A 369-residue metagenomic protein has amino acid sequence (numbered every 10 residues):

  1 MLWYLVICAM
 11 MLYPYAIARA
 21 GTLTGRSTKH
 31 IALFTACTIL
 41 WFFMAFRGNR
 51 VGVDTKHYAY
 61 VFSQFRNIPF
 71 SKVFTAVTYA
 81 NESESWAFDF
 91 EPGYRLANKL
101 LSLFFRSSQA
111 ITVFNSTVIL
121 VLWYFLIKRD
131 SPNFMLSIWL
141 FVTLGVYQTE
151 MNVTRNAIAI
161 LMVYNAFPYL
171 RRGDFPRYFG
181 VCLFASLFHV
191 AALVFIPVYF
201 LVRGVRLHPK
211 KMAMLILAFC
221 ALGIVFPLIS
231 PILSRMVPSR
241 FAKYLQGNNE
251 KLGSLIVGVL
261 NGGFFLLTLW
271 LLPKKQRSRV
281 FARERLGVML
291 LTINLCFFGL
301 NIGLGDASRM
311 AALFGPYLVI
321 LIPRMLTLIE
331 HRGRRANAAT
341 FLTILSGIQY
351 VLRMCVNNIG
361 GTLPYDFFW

Functional and structural regions predicted by a protein language model:
S27, Y124-L144: Transmembrane-helix signature of polytopic, membrane-embedded enzymes that assemble or transfer cell-envelope glycans
K56, Y60-Q64, T75-R106: Short hydrophobic/aromatic helix or loop-helix immediately within or flanking a transmembrane segment in polytopic
K56-A59, R66-S71, Y199-M310, G360-W369: Alpha-helical transmembrane segments and terminal signal-anchor/GPI-anchor hydrophobic tails, characterized by long
M135-V153, A157-Y164, A191-A192: Membrane-embedded helix bundles of polyisoprenyl
T143-V146, R177-L201, L295-F298: Membrane-interface alpha helices of multi-pass inner-membrane proteins
M151-I158, V163, F188, K274-E330: Membrane-water interface signatures at transmembrane helix termini and the short loops that connect adjacent helices
V163-R177: Membrane-interface transmembrane helices that cradle and orient dolichyl/undecaprenyl
L290, G305, Y317, A338-W369: Transmembrane helical bundles and short interhelical boundary loops of multi-pass, membrane-embedded
